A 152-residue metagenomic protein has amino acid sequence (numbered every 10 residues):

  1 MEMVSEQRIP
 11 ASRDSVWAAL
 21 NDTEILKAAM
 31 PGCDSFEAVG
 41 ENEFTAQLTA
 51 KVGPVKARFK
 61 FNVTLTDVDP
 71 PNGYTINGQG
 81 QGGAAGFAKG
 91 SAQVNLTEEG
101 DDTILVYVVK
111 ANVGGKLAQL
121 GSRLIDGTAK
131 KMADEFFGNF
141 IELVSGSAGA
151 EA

Functional and structural regions predicted by a protein language model:
M1-K51, E151-A152: Hydrophobic ligand-binding cavity/cleft-lining segments
E2-E6, E43-T45, R58-K60, G73 (+2 more regions): Intrinsic-disorder/low-complexity, polar/charged segments enriched in Ser/Thr/Lys/Arg/Asp/Glu/Gln
S5-Q7, D34, K60-D67, G78 (+1 more regions): Hydrophobic/aromatic beta-strand elements that line small-molecule binding cavities or substrate pockets in beta-rich
V16, L20, L26, L65 (+2 more regions): Hydrophobic pocket/interface hotspot
C33-F36, N62, G114-L117: A short, glycine- and basic residue-enriched loop/turn that sits immediately adjacent to a domain's principal
E37-Q79, E135: Glycine-rich portal/gate segments that line the openings of hydrophobic small-molecule binding cavities
G80-G127: Beta-strand/loop substructures that line and gate deep hydrophobic ligand-binding cavities in soluble
G114-A152: A conserved amphipathic terminal alpha-helix motif
